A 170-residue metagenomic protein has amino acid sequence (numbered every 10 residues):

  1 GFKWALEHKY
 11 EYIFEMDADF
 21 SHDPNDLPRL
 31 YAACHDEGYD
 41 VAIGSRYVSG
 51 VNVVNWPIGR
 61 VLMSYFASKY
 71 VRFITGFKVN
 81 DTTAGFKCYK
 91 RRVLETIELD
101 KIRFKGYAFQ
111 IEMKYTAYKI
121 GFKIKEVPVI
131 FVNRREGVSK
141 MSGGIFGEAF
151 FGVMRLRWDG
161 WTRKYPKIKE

Functional and structural regions predicted by a protein language model:
F2-F14, P24-Y107, R134-F151: Acceptor/aglycone-binding surface of glycosyltransferases and processive sugar-polymer synthases
H8, R60, K119, T162-Y165: Short, isolated positions within intrinsically disordered regulatory regions of eukaryotic proteins
D17-S21: The conserved acidic donor/metal-binding loop of glycosyltransferases
V41, G152-E170: C-terminal, non-catalytic tails of nucleotide-sugar-dependent glycosyltransferases
K78, K101-K105, K114-F131: Catalytic donor-sugar/metal-binding loop of nucleotide-sugar-dependent glycosyltransferases
K90-V93, F122-K123, L156: Secondary-structure boundary/capping motif
F104, Y118-K119, E148-F150, K164-P166: Short, intrinsically disordered/low-complexity patches at protein termini and at juxtamembrane boundaries
I111: DNA-recognition element of transcription regulators
